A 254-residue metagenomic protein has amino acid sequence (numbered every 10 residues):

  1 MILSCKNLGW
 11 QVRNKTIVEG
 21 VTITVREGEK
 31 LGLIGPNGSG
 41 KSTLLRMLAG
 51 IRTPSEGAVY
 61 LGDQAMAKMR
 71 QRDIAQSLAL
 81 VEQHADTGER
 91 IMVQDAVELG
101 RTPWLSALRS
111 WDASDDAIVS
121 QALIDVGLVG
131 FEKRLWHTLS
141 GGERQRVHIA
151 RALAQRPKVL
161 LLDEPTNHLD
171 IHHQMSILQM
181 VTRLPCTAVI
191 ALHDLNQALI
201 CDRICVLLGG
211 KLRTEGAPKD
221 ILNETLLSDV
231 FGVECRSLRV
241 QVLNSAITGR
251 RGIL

Functional and structural regions predicted by a protein language model:
A49: Helix-to-loop junction immediately C-terminal to a conserved catalytic motif
G57-A65, I74, R134: Conserved ABC transporter NBD signature motif
S110, L135-L139, E143: Conserved ABC ATPase signature
A154-K158: A short, proline-enriched helix->beta-strand linker immediately N-terminal to the Walker B motif in ABC-type P-loop
L160-E164, L169: Catalytic Walker B motif of ABC-type/P-loop ATPase nucleotide-binding domains
C201-P218: H-loop (His-switch) and adjacent beta-strand-loop-beta switch element of ABC-type ATPase nucleotide-binding domains
V230-L254: ABC ATPase nucleotide-binding domains
